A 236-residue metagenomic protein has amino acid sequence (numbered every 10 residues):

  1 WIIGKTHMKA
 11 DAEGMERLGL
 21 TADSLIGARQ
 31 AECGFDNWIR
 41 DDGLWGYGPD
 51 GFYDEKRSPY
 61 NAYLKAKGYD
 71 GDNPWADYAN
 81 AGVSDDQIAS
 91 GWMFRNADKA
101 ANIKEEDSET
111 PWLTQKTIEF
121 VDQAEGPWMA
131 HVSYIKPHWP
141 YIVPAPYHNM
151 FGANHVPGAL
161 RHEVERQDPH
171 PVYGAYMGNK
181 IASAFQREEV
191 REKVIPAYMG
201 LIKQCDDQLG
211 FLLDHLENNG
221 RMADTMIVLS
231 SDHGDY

Functional and structural regions predicted by a protein language model:
W1-I103: Catalytic-site neighborhoods of secreted/periplasmic enzymes that process anionic sulfate/phosphate groups
G4, M129-K136, M226-S231: Short beta-strand segments
A89-K104, A175-P196: Short glycine/proline-rich turn/loop motifs
D107-D122: A Trp-anchored, charged/polar loop motif used as the substrate-binding/catalytic surface of acyl/ester-handling
T110-L113, A197, Q204-D206, F211: Outer-membrane beta-barrel transmembrane strands
I118-E165, G178-K193, Y236: Active-site His/acidic residue clusters
Q167, K193-K203, R221: A short beta-strand-to-alpha-helix junction
Q204-Y236: Metal-dependent active-site segment of extracytoplasmic phospho-/sulfohydrolases and closely related
